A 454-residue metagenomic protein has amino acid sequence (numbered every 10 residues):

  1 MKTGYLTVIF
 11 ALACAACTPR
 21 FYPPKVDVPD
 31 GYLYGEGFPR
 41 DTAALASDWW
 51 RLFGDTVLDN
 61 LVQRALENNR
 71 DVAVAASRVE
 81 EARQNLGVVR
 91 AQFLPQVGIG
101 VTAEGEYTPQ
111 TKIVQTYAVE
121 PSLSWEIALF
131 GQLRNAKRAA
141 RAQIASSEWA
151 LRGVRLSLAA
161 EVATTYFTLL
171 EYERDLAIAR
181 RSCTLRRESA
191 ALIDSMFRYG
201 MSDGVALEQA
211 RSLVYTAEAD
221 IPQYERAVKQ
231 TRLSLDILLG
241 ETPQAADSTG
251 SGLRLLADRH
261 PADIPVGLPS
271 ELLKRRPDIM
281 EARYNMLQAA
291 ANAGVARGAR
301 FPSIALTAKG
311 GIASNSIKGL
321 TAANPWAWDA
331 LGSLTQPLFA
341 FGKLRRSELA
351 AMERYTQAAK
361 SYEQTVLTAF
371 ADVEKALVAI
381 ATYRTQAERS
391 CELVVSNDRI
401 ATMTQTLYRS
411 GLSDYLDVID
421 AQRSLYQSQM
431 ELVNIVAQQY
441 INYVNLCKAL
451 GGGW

Functional and structural regions predicted by a protein language model:
M1-E67, E225-K274, S316, K448-W454: Terminal intrinsically disordered/low-complexity segments used for targeting and assembly
E36-G54, L58, Q63, V101-S122 (+4 more regions): Small/polar, glycine/serine/threonine/aspartate-rich low-complexity segments that form flexible
D55, N68-D71, E126, E173 (+3 more regions): Short loop-to-helix capping motifs
V62, A118-S122, Y166, R211 (+4 more regions): Membrane-embedded beta-strand positions in outer-membrane beta-barrel channels/transporters
A73-V74, R90-A91, I127-R155, V205 (+7 more regions): Sec/SRP-type N-terminal targeting helices
L133, A142, W149-L268, A379 (+2 more regions): Periplasmic alpha-helical coiled-coil/stalk elements that build and connect Gram-negative outer-membrane
C183, R187, T216-Q244, A296 (+1 more regions): Short segments within alpha-helical structural elements
